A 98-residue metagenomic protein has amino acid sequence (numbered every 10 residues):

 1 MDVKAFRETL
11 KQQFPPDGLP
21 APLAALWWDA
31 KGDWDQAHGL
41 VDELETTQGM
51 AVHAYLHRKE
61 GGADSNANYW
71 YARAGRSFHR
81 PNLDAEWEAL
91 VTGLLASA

Functional and structural regions predicted by a protein language model:
M1-Q13, L26-G39: Repeat-mediated protein-protein interaction surfaces in helical alpha-solenoids
R7, P22, W34, V41-D42 (+2 more regions): Inward-facing hydrophobic residues that define packing positions of alpha-helical scaffold repeats
F14-A21, E45-M50: Generic helix N-cap/helix-start motif at coil->alpha-helix transitions
A21-L23, D35, A74, G93-A96: Alpha-helical scaffold segments
A24, H53-A54, N66: Structural register within alpha-helical repeat arrays
D29, R58-K59: Hydrophobic/aromatic side-chain positions at a characteristic register within alpha-helices of tetratricopeptide repeats
E45-T47, K59-P81: TPR/TPR-like (Sel1-like) alpha-helical repeat modules
L83-A98: Terminal, low-structured helical/coil segments at or just beyond the last alpha-helical repeat
